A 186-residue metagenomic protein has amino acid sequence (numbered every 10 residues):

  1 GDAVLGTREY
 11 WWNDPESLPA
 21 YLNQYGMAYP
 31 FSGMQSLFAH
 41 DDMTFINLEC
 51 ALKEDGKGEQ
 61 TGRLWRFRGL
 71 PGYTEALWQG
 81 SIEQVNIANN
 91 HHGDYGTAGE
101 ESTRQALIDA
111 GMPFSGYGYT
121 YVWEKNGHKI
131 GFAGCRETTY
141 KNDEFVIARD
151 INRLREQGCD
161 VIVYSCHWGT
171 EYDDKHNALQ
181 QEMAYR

Functional and structural regions predicted by a protein language model:
G1-R186: Acidic, metal/ion-coordinating pockets
